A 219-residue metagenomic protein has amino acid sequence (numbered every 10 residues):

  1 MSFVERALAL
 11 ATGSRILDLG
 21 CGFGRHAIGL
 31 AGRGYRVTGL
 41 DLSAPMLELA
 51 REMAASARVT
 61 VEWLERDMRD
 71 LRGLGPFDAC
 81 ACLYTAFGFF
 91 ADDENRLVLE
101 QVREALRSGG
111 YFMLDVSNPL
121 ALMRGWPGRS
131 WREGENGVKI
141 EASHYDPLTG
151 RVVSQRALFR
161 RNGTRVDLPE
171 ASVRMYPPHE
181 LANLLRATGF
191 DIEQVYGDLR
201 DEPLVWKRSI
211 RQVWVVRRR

Functional and structural regions predicted by a protein language model:
M1-T12: Conserved alpha-helix/loop element of class I SAM-dependent methyltransferases that forms part of the SAM/SAH-binding
R15, G109-Y111: Short glycine-centered segments of the SAM/dcSAM-binding site in methyltransferase folds
L17-L19, R25-D70: Class I SAM-dependent methyltransferase SAM/SAH-binding core
R72-A79: A short acidic, Gly/Pro-enriched loop at the edge of an enzyme's catalytic core that lines a small-molecule cofactor
L83-Y84: Residues lining the SAM
D93, M113-L184: SAM-dependent methyltransferase
R96-S108: A short glycine-rich, Lys/Arg-flanked "PGG" loop and its adjoining helix->strand segment in the class I
R174, P178-R219: C-terminal lobe and adjacent flexible extensions of AdoMet/dcAdoMet transferase-like proteins
